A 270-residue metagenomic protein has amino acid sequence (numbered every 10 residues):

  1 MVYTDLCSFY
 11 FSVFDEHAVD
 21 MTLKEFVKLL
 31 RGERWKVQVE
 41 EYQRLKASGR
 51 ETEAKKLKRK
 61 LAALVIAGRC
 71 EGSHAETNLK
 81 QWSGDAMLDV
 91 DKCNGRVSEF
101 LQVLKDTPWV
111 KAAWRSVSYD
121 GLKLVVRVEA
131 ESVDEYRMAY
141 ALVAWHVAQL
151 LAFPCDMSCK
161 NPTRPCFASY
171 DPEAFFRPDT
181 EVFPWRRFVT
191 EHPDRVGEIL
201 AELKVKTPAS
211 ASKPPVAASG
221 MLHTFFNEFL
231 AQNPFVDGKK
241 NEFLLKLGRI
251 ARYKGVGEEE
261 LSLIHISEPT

Functional and structural regions predicted by a protein language model:
M1-S83: Charge-rich, low-complexity segments
D15, M21, G32-E40, L45-G49 (+5 more regions): Modules that initiate DNA replication and primer synthesis
A62-A67, D85-M87, A112, V125: Ordered hydrophobic segments in well-structured contexts
A112, G121-K123, P165: Beta-sheet entry/capping signal
A112-S118, D156-N161: Short beta-strand
A130, L151-K204: Catalytic "initiation/cleavage/transfer" segments centered on a nucleophilic residue and adjacent nucleic-acid-engaging
